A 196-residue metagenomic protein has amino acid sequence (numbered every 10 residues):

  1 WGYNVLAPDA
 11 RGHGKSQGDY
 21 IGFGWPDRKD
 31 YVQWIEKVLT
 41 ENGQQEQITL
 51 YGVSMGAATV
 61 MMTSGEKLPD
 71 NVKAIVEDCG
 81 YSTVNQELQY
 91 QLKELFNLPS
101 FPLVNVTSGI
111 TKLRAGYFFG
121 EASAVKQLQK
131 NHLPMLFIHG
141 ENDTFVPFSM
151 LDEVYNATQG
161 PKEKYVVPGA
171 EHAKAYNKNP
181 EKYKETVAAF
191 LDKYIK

Functional and structural regions predicted by a protein language model:
W1-Q17: Conserved alpha/beta-hydrolase
I21-N42: Alpha/beta-hydrolase active-site loop
N42-S54: Alpha/beta-hydrolase fold nucleophile elbow
M62-Y117: Hydrolase active-site cap/lid region
A124, L133, P147-N156: Short alpha-helix in the alpha/beta-hydrolase fold that links the catalytic acid
K130-H132, F137-H139, D143: Short beta-strand/loop motif that positions the catalytic acidic residue of the alpha/beta-hydrolase fold
Y155-A173, P180, T186: Catalytic histidine neighborhood in serine/cysteine hydrolases with alpha/beta-hydrolase-type architecture
K178-K196: Catalytic active-site module of serine/aspartate enzymes centered on a nucleophile-bearing elbow/loop
